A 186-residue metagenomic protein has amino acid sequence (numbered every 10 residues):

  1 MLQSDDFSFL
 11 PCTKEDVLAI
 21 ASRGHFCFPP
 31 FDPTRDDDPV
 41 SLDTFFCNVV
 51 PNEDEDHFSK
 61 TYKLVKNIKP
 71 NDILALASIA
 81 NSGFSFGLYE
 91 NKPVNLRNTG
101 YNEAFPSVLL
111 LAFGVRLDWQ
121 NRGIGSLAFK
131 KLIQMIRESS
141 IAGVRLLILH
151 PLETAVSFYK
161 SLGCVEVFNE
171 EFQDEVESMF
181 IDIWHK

Functional and structural regions predicted by a protein language model:
L2-D56, T61-K66: Short amphipathic alpha-helix that is part of the acyltransferase structural core
S59-V65, L76, S107, A112 (+1 more regions): Short hydrophobic/aromatic beta-strand element in the GNAT-like acyltransferase core that lines or flanks the acyl-donor
P70-A112, Q120: Conserved acyl-donor/pantetheine-binding loop and adjacent beta-alpha core of acyl/acetyltransferases and related
L111, R116, L152: Residue-level recognition of the GNAT/N-acetyltransferase active site
W119-K131: Conserved acetyl-CoA pyrophosphate-binding loop and the N-cap/start of the following alpha-helix in GNAT-like
F129, Q134-P151: Conserved GNAT acetyl-CoA-binding A-motif
G143-T154, N169-K186: C-terminal "cap" of GNAT-fold acetyltransferases
Y159-K160: Conserved active-site tyrosine of GNAT-family acetyltransferases
